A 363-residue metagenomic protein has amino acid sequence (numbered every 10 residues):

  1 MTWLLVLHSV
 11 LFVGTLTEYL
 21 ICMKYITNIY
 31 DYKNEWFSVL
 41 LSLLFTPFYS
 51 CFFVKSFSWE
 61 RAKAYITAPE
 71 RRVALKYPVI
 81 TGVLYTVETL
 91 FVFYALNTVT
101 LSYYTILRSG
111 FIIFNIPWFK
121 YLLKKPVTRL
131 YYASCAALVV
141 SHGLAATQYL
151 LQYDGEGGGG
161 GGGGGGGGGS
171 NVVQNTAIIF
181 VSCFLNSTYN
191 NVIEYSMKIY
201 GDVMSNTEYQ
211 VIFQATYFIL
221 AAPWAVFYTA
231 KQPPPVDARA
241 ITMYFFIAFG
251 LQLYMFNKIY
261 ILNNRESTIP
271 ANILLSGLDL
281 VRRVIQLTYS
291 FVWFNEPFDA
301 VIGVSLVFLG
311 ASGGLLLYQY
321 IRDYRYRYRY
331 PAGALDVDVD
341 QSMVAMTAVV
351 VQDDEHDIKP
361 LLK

Functional and structural regions predicted by a protein language model:
M1-K363: Polytopic endomembrane small-metabolite transporters, centered on the Drug/Metabolite Transporter
